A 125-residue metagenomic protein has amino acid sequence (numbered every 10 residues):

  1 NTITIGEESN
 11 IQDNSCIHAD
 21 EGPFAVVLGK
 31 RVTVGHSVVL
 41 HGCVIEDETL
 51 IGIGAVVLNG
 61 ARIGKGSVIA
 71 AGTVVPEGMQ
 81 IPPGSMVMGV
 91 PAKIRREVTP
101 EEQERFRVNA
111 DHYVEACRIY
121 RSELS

Functional and structural regions predicted by a protein language model:
N1-A19: A positional/architectural concept
N14-C16, D20, F24-L28, H36-S37 (+1 more regions): Glycine-rich hexapeptide-repeat left-handed beta-helix
T33: Short proline/glycine- and basic residue-enriched helix-capping loop/turn segments at helix->loop/beta transitions
